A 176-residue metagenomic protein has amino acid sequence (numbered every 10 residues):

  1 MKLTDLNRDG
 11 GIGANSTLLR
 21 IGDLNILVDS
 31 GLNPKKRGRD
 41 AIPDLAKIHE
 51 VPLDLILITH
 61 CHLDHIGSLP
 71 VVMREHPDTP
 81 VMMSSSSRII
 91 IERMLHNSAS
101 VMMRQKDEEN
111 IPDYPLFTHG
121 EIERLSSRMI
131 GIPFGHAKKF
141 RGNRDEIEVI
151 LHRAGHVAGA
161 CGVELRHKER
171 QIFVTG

Functional and structural regions predicted by a protein language model:
M1-V51, G131-G176: Core dinuclear metal-dependent hydrolase active-site scaffold
G11-A14, I21-T79, M83-L125: Pre-active-site segment of Zn-dependent metallo-hydrolases
I122-M129, K139: A structural motif corresponding to the C-terminal end of an alpha-helix and its immediate exit/capping segment
